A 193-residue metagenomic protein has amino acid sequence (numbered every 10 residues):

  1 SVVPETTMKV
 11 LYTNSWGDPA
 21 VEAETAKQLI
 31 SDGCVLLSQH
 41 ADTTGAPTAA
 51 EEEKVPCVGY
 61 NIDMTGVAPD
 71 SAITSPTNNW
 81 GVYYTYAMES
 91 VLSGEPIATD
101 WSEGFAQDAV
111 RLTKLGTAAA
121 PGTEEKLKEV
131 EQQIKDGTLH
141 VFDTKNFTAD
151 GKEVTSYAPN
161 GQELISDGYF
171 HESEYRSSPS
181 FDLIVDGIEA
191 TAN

Functional and structural regions predicted by a protein language model:
S1-N193: A residue-level marker of the well-folded mature domains of exported/periplasmic proteins
